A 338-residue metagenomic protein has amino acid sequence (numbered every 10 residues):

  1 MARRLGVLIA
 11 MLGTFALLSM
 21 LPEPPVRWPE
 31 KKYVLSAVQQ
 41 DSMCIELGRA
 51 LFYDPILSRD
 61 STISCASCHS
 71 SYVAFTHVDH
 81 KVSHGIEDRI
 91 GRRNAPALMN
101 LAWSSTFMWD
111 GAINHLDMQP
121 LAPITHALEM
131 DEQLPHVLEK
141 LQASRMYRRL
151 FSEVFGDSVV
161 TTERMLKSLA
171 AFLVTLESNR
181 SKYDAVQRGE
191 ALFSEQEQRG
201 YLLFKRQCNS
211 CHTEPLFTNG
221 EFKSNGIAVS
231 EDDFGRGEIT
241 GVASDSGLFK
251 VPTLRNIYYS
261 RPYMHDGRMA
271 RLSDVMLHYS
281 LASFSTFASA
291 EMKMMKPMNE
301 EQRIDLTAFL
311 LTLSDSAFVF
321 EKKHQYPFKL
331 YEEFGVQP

Functional and structural regions predicted by a protein language model:
M1-P22: Bacterial Sec-dependent N-terminal signal peptides
A16-P338: Periplasmic c-type cytochrome electron-transfer domains
